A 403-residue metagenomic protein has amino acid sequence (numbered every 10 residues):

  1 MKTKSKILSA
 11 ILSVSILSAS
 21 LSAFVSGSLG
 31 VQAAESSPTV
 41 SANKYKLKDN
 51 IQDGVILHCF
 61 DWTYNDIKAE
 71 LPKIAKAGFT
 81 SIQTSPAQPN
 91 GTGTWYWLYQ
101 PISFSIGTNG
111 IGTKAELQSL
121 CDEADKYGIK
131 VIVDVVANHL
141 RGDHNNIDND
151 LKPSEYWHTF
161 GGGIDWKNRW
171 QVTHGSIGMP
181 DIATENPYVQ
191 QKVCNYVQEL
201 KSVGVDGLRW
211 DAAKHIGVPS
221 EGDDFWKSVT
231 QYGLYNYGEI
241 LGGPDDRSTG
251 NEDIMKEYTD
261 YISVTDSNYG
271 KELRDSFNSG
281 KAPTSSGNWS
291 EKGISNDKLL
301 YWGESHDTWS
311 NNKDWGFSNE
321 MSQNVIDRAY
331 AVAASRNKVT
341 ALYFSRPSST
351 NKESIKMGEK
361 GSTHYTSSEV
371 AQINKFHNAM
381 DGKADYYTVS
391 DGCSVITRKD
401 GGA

Functional and structural regions predicted by a protein language model:
M1-I11: Bacterial Sec-dependent N-terminal signal peptides
L12-S20: Hydrophobic core
S20-A42: Sec-dependent signal peptide cleavage junction
E35-V55, K68-A75, P86, T92-Y99 (+3 more regions): Active-site-proximal helices and loops of the catalytic beta/alpha 8
N50-G54, Q88-D122, D150-A183: Aromatic- and acidic-residue-enriched carbohydrate-binding clefts of CAZyme catalytic domains
V55-N65, M179-Q191: Active-site mouth loops of central-metabolism enzymes
A87-N90, V135-K152: Aromatic-lined carbohydrate-binding surfaces of glycoside hydrolases
N145-G162, D223-E239: A short alpha/beta connector and helix-capping loop motif
